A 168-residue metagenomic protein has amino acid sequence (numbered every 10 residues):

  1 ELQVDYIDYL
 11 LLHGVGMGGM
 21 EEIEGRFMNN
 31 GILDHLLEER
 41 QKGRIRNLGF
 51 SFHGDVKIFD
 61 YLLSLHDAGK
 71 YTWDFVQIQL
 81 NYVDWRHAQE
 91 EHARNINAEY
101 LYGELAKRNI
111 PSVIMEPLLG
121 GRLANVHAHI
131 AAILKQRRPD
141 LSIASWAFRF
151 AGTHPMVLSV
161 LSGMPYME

Functional and structural regions predicted by a protein language model:
E1-M17: Active-site gating/metal-coordination segments in enzymes
L12-E168: Beta/alpha (TIM)-barrel catalytic core signal, keyed to glycine-rich beta->alpha loops juxtaposed to Asp/Glu that bind
